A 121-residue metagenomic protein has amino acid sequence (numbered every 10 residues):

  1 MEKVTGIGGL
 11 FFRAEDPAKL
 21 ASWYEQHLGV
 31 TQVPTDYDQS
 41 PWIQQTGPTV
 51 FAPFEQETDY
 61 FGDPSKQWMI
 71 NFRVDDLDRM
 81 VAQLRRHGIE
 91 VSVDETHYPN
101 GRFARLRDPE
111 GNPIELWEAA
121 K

Functional and structural regions predicted by a protein language model:
M1-G9, V81-K121: Vicinal oxygen chelate
E2-T5, F11-V50: Core segments of cupin and vicinal oxygen chelate
G6, G47-T49, K66-W68, R102: Residues that flank catalytic or metal-binding motifs in active/ligand-binding sites
T35, F54-E57, L116-K121: Acetyl-CoA-dependent GNAT
S40-W42, W68, N100-A104: Short beta-strand micro-motifs in enzyme catalytic cores
T46-V50, E57-T58, D75-R79: Short, charged/polar surface micro-motifs in flexible loops or helix N-caps
P48-A52, G111-I114: Short, charged/polar, Gly/Pro-enriched secondary-structure boundary elements
D63-L84: Mid-chain, well-packed structural core segment of small domains
